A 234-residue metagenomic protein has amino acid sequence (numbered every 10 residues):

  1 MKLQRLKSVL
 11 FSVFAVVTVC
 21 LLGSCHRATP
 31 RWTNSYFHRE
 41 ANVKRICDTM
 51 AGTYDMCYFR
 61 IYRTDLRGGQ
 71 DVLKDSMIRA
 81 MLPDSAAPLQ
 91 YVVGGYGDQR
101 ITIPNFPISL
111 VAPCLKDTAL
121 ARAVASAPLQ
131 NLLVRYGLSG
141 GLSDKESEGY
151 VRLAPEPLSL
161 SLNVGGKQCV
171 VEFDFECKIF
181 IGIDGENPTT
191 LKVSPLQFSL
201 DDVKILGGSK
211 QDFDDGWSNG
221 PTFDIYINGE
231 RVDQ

Functional and structural regions predicted by a protein language model:
K2-V13: Bacterial N-terminal signal peptides that target proteins for export
L21-S24: C-terminal motif of bacterial Sec signal peptides marking the signal peptidase cleavage site
H26-A28: Bacterial signal peptide processing site
P30-R39, K192-Q234: Edge beta-strand at a domain terminus
R31-D55: N-terminal helix-cap/turn-to-beta initiation motif at the start of protein domains
D55-L66, N105-S109, A154-S161, G165 (+2 more regions): Generic short beta-strand segments
A86-D184: Predominantly extracellular/secreted and cell-surface proteins with exposed, flexible low-complexity segments
